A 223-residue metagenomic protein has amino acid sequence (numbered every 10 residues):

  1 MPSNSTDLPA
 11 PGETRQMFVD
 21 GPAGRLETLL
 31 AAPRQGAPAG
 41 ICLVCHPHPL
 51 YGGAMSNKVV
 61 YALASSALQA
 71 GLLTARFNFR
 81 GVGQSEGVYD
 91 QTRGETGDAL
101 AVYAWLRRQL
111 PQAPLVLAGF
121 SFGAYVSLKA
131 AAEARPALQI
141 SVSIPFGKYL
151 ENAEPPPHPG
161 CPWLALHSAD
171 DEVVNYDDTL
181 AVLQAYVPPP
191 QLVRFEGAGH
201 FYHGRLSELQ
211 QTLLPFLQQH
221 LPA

Functional and structural regions predicted by a protein language model:
M1-A37: N-terminal cap/lid segment of alpha/beta-hydrolase-fold proteins
Q35-R76: Short, surface-exposed "cap/lid" segments of acyl-processing enzymes
P47-H48, S141-Y149, S168: Active-site nucleophile loop of the alpha/beta-hydrolase fold
Y89-Q109: Alpha/beta-hydrolase active-site loop
A118-S127: Gly/Ala-rich beta-loop-alpha elbow adjacent to hydrolase catalytic centers
H158-G160, A165-H167, D171: Short beta-strand/loop motif that positions the catalytic acidic residue of the alpha/beta-hydrolase fold
N175-Q184: Short alpha-helix in the alpha/beta-hydrolase fold that links the catalytic acid
A198-S207: Catalytic histidine-centered segment of alpha/beta-hydrolase-like enzymes
